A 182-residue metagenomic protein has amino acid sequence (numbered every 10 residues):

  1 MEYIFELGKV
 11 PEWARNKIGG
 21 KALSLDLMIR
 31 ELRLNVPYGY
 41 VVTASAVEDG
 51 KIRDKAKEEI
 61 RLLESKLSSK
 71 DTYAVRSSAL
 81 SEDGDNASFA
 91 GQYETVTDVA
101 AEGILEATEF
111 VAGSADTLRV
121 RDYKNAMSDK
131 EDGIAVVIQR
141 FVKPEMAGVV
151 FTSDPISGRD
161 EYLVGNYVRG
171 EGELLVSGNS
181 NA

Functional and structural regions predicted by a protein language model:
M1-V137, M146: N-terminal beta-alpha lobe that positions the nucleotide/phosphoryl donor in ATP/NTP-coupled carboxylate activation
A79, R140-V142, P155, R169: Short, flexible loop/turn elements at secondary-structure junctions
G148-F151: Short beta-strand scaffold segments in enzyme catalytic cores
D154-P155, L175: Short, acidic, Ser/Thr-enriched surface-loop or helix-capping motifs
Y162-V164: A short beta-strand element within the Helicase C-terminal
N166-A182: Conserved catalytic alpha/beta cores of large enzymes that bind or transform nucleotide phosphates and polynucleotides
